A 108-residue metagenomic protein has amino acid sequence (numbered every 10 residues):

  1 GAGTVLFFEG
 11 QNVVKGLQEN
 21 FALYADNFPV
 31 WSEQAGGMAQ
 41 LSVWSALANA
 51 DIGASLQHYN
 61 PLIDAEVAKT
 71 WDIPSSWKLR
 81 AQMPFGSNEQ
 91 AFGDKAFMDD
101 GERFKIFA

Functional and structural regions predicted by a protein language model:
G1-A108: Acidic, surface-exposed loops and disordered segments
